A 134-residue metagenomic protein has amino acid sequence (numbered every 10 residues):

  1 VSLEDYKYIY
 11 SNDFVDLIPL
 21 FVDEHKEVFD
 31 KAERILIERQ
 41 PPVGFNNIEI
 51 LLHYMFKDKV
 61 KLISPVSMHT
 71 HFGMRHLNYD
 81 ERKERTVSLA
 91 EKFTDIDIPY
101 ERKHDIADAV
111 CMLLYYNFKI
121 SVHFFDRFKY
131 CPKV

Functional and structural regions predicted by a protein language model:
V1-V134: Phosphate- and other anionic-substrate recognition elements at nucleic-acid/protein interfaces
